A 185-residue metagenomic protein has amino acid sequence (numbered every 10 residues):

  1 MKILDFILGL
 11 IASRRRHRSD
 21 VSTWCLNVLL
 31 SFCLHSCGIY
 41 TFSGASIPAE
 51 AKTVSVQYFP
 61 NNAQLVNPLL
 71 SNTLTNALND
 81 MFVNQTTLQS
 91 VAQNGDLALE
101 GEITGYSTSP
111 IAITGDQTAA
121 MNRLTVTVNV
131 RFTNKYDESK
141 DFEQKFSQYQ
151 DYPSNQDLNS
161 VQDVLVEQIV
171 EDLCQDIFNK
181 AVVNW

Functional and structural regions predicted by a protein language model:
M1-H17: N-terminal secretory signal peptides that target proteins for export/translocation
W24-S36: Bacterial N-terminal signal peptides
H35-N76, D80, T87, N179-W185: A structural "domain/chain start" motif
P60-N67, Q156-L165: Second-shell loop/turn segments in exported
N84-Q89, D96-K140, Y149-Q162, E171: Surface-exposed short loop/turn segments
Q162-W185: Compositionally biased, intrinsically disordered linkers/stalks adjacent to structured regions
